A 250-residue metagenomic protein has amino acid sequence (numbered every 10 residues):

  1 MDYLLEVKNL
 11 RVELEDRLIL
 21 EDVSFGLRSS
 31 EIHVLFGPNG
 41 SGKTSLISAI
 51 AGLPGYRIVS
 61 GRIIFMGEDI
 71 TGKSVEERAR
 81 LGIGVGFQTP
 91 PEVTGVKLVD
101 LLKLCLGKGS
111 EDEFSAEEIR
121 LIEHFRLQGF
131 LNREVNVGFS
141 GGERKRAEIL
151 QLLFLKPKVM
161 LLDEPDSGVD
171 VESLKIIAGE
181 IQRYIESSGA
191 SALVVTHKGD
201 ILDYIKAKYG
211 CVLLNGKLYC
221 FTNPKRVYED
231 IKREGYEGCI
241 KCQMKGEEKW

Functional and structural regions predicted by a protein language model:
L5-V7, I19-L20, L27: Conserved structural motif at the start of ABC-family nucleotide-binding domains
F36-S41: The feature captures the beta-strand-to-loop junction immediately N-terminal to the Walker
R57-I58, D69-G84, I231: ABC ATPase NBD coupling module
Q88-T89, G95-G109: Q-loop/switch helix immediately C-terminal to the Walker
F114-F130, E134: Conserved ABC ATPase "signature" region
L152-L153: ABC ATPase C-loop
L161-P165, E172: Walker B catalytic motif
Y209, L213, K217-I240: Conserved beta-strand-loop-alpha-helix hinge in the C-terminal portion of ABC ATPase nucleotide-binding domains
